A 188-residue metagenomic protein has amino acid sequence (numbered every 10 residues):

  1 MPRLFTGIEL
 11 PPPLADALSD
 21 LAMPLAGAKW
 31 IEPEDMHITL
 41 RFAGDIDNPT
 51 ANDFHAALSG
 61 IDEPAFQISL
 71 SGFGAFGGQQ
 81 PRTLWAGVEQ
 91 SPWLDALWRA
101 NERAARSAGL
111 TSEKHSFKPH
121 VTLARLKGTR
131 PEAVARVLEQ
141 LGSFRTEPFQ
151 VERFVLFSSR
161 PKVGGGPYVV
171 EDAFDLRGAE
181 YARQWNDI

Functional and structural regions predicted by a protein language model:
M1-I188: Histidine-dependent nucleotide/RNA phosphoesterase domain, centered on the 2H-phosphoesterase fold with its duplicated
